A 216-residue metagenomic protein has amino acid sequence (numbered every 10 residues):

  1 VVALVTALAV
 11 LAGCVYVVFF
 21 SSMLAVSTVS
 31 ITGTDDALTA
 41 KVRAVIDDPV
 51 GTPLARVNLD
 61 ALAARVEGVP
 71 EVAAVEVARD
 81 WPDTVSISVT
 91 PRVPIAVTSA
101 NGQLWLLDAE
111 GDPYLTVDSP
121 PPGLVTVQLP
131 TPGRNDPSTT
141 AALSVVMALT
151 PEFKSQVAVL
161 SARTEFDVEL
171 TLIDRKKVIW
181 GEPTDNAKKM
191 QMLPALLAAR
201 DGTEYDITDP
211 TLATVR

Functional and structural regions predicted by a protein language model:
V1-F19, T164-R216: N-terminal positively charged amphipathic segments used for targeting/anchoring
A9-A37, R43-A44, P53-Q103, A109: Periplasmic polypeptide-binding modules associated with outer-membrane biogenesis and secretion
L24-V26, A37, V69-P70, D80-T84 (+8 more regions): Extracytoplasmic
G33-D35, V89-V93, L129, L172-D174 (+2 more regions): Flexible glycine-/small-residue-rich
T39, R43, L59, A63 (+3 more regions): Extracytoplasmic/secreted envelope proteins and their assembly/folding machinery, especially bacterial periplasmic
D48-P53, T126-N135, K177-P183: Second-shell loop/turn segments in exported
I87-T164: Extracytoplasmic segments of membrane-associated envelope/inner-membrane machinery
